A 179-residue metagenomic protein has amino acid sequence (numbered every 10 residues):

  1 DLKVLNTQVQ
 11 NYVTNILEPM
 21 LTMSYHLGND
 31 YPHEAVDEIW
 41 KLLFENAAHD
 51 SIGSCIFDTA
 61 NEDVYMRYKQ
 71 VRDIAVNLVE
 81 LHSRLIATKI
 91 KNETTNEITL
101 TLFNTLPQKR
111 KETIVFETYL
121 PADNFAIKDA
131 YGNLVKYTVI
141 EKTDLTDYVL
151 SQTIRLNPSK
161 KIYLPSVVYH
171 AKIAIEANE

Functional and structural regions predicted by a protein language model:
D1-E179: Carbohydrate-active enzymes and regulators
